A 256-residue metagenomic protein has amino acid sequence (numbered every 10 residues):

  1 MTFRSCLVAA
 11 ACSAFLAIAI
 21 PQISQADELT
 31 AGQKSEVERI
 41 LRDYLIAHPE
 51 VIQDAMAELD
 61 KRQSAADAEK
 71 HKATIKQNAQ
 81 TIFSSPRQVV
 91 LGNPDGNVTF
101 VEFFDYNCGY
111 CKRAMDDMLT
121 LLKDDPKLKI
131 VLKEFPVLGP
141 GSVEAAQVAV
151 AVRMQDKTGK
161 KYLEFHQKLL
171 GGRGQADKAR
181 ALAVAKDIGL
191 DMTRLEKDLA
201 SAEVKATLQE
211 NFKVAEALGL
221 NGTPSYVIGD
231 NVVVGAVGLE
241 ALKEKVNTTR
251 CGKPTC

Functional and structural regions predicted by a protein language model:
T2-S5, A10, I18-A79: N-terminal targeting signals for export/organelle localization
R4-S5, D27-R42, R62, A183-C256: C-terminal cap of thioredoxin/glutaredoxin-like
E36, I40, A47, V51-D54 (+13 more regions): Extracytoplasmic/secreted proteins, especially bacterial periplasmic and envelope-associated proteins
Q80-V98: A short beta-strand-turn-helix
V101, K112-K186, E216-N221, G252 (+1 more regions): Structural alpha/beta surface segment adjacent to cysteine/selenocysteine redox centers across thiol/disulfide enzymes
F104-N107, G222: Short pre-active-site segment immediately N-terminal to redox-active cysteine/selenocysteine motifs in thiol-based
D105-Y106, F135-P136, N231, G238: Solvent-exposed coil/turn segments that connect beta secondary-structure elements in extracytoplasmic/periplasmic
C108-K112, S225-V227: The canonical Cys-X-X-Cys-His
